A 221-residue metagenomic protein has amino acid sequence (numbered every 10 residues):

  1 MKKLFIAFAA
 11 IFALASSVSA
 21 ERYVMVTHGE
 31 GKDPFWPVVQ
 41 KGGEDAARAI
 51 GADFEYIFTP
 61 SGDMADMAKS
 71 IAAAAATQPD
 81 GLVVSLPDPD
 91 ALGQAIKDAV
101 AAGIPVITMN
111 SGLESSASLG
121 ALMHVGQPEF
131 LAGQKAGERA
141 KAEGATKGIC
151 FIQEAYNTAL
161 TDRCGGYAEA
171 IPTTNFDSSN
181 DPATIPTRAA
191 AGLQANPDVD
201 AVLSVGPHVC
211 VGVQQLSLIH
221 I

Functional and structural regions predicted by a protein language model:
L4-L14: Sec-dependent N-terminal signal peptides
L14-A20: Sec/Tat signal peptide C-region and signal peptidase I cleavage site
A20-H220: A residue-level marker of the well-folded mature domains of exported/periplasmic proteins
